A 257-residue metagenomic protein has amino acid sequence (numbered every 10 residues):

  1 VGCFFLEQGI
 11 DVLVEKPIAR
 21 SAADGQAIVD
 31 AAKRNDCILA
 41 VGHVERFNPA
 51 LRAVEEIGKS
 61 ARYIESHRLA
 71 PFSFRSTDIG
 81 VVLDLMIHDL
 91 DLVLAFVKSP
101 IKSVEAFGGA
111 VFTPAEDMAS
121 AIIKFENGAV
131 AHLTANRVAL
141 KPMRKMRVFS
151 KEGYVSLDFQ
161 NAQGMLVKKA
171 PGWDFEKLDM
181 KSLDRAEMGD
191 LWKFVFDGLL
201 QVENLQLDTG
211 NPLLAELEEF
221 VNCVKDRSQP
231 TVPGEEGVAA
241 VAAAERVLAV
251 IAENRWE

Functional and structural regions predicted by a protein language model:
V1-A31: Beta-loop-alpha module in the N-terminal Rossmann-like domain of NAD(P)-dependent dehydrogenases, especially those
Q8-I10, R34-I38, A129: A short helix->loop->beta-strand "cap" motif at the edges of active sites that frequently abuts
A19-S76: A contiguous active-site-proximal alpha/beta segment in oxidoreductase catalytic domains
F47-E65, L83-G109, I122-A129, V250: Oxidoreductase and adenylate-handling cofactor-binding alpha/beta cores
D78-L83, V202-N211: A short glycine-threonine-serine/GTX helix/turn-capping micro-motif
D91-D174, Q206-G210, L214-R227: Contiguous beta-strand/loop segments that form the cofactor/metal-binding neighborhood of enzyme cores
A170-E203: Charged, glycine/proline-rich intrinsically disordered loops and linkers
L205-L207, L214-E257: C-terminal helix-rich "cap/oligomerization" subdomain common to oxidoreductases
